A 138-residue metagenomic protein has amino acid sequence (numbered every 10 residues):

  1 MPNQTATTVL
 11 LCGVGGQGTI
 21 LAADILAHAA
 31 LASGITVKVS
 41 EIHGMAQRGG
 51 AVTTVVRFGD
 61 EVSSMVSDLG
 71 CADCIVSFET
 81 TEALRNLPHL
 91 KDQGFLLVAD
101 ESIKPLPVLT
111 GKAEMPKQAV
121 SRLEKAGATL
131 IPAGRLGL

Functional and structural regions predicted by a protein language model:
M1-L138: Active-site cofactor/cluster-binding pocket
